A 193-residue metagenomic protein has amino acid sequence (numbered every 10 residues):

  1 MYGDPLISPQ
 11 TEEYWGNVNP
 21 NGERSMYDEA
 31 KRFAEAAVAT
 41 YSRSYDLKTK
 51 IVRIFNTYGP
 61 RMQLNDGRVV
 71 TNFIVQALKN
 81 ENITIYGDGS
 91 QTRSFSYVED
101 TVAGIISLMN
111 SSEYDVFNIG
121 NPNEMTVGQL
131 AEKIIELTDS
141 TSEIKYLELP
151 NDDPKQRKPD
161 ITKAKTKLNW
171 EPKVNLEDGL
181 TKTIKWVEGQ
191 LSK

Functional and structural regions predicted by a protein language model:
M1-I51, M62-D66: Catalytic helix-loop patch of NAD(P)-dependent Rossmann-fold dehydrogenases
T11, N56, V75-K193: C-terminal substrate-binding subdomain of Rossmann-fold SDR/epimerase-dehydratase oxidoreductases
F33-A36, R68, N72, A103 (+1 more regions): Active-site phosphate/pyrophosphate-handling residues
G59: Flexible loop/cap residues within protein kinase catalytic domains
G67-R68, M125: Conserved catalytic/ATP-binding subdomain
